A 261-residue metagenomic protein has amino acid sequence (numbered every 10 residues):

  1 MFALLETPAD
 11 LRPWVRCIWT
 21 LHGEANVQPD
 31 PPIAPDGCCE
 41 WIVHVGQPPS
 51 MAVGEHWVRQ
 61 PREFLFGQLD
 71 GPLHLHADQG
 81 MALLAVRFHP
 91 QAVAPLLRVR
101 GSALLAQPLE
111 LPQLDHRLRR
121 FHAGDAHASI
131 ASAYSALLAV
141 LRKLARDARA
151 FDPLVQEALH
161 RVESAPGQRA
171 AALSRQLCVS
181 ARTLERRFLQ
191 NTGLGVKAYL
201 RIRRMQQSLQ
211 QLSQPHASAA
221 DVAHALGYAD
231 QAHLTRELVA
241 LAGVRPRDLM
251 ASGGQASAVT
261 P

Functional and structural regions predicted by a protein language model:
M1-A181, N191-V196, Q210-Q214, S218-A232 (+2 more regions): Alpha-helical bundle regulatory/interaction domains
L184: C-type cytochrome heme-c attachment and multiheme electron-transfer modules
F188, L200, E237-V239, M250: DNA major-groove recognition helix of helix-turn-helix
A242: Aromatic-residue-lined binding/catalytic grooves and analogous aromatic/hydrophobic interfacial grooves in multimeric
